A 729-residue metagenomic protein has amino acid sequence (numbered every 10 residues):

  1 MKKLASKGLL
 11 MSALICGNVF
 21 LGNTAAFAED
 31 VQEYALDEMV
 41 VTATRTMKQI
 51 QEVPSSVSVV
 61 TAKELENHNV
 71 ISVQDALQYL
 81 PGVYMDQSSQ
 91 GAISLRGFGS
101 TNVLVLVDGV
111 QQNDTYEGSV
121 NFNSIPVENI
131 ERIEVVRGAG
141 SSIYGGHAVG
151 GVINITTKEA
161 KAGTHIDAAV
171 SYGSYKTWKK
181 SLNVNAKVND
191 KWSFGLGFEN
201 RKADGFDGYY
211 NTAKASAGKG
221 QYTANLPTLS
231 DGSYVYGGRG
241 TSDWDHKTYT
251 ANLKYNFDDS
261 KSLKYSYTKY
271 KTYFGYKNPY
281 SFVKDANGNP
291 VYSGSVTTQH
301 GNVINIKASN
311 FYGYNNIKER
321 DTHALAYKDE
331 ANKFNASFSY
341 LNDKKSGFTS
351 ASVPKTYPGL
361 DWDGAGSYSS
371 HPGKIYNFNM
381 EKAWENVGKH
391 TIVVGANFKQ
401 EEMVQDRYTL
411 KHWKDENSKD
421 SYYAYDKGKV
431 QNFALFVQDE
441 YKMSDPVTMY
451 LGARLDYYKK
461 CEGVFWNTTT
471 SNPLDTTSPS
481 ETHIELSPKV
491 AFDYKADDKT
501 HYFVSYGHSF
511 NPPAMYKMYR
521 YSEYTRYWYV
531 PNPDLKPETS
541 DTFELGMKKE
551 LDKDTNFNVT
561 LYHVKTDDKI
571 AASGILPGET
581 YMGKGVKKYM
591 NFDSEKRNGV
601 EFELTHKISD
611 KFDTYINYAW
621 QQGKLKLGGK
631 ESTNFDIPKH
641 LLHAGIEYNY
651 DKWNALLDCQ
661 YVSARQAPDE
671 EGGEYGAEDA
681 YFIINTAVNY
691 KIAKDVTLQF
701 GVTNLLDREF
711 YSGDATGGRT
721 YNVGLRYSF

Functional and structural regions predicted by a protein language model:
I71-A76, G91-S94, L106, N121-P126 (+4 more regions): N-terminal periplasmic accessory domains that precede and gate Gram-negative outer-membrane beta-barrel machines
Q74-Q111, E131: Extracytoplasmic beta-strand/coil segments of soluble accessory domains associated with Gram-negative outer-membrane
Q111-R137: Short acidic/polar hinge/loop motifs at secondary-structure boundaries that mediate gating or recognition
Y172-K202, A213-G275, E319-K328, N386: Transmembrane beta-barrel wall of Gram-negative outer-membrane proteins
K254-K271, F311-T470, T477, K495 (+4 more regions): Face-selective signature of the C-terminal outer-membrane beta-barrel domain
D258, K389-V393, N397, D426-T566 (+4 more regions): Structural signature of Gram-negative outer-membrane beta-barrels, strongest in the C-terminal barrel of TonB-dependent
K328-A351, D493-K495, H501-G507, N511 (+4 more regions): Membrane-embedded beta-barrel scaffold of Gram-negative outer-membrane proteins
K442-S444, M449, Y457, N558-T566 (+4 more regions): Gram-negative outer-membrane beta-barrel transporters
